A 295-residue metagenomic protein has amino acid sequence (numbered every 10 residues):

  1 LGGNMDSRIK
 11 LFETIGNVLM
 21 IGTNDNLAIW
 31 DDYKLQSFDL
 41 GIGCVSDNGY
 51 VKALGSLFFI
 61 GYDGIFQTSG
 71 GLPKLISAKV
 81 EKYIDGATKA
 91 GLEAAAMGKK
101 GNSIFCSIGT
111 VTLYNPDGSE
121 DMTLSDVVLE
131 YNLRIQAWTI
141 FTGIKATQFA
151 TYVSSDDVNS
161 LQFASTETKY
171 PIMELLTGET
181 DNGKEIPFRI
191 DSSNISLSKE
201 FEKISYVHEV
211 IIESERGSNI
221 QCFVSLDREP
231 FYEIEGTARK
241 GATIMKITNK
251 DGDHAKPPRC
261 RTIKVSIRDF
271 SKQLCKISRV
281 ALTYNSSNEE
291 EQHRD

Functional and structural regions predicted by a protein language model:
N17-D39: Surface-exposed extracellular loop regions of Gram-negative outer-membrane beta-barrel proteins
V18, N26, S56-L57, G64: Generic structural signal for coil-to-beta-strand starts
I42-S56, Y62-D295: Beta-sheet repeat architectures centered on beta-propellers
